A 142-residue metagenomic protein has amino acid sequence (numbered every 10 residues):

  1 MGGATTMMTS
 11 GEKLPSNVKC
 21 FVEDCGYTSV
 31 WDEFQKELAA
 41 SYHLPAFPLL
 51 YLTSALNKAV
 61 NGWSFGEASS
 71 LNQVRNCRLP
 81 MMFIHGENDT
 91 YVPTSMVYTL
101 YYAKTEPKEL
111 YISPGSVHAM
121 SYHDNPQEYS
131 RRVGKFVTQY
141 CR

Functional and structural regions predicted by a protein language model:
M1-M8: Glycine-rich nucleophile elbow surrounding the catalytic serine of serine-hydrolase chemistry
M8-W63: Hydrolase active-site cap/lid region
N57-Q73, L79: Active-site nucleophile elbow and catalytic-triad environment of alpha/beta-hydrolase enzymes
S70, L79, P93-Y102: Short alpha-helix in the alpha/beta-hydrolase fold that links the catalytic acid
N76-R78, F83-H85, D89: Short beta-strand/loop motif that positions the catalytic acidic residue of the alpha/beta-hydrolase fold
E87-V92, A119-M120: Acidic catalytic loop of the alpha/beta-hydrolase fold
Y101-M120, P126, R132: Catalytic histidine neighborhood in serine/cysteine hydrolases with alpha/beta-hydrolase-type architecture
D124-R142: Catalytic active-site module of serine/aspartate enzymes centered on a nucleophile-bearing elbow/loop
